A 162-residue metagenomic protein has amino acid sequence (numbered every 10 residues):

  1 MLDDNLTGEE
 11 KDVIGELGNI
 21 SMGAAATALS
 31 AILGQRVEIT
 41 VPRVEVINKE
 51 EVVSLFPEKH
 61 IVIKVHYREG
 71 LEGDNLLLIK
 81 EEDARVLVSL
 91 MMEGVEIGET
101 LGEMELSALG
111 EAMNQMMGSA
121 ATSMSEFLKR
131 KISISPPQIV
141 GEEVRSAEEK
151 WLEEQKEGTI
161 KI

Functional and structural regions predicted by a protein language model:
L2, T7-I162: Composition-driven recognition of glycine/serine/threonine/acidic- and proline-rich low-complexity segments and repeats
